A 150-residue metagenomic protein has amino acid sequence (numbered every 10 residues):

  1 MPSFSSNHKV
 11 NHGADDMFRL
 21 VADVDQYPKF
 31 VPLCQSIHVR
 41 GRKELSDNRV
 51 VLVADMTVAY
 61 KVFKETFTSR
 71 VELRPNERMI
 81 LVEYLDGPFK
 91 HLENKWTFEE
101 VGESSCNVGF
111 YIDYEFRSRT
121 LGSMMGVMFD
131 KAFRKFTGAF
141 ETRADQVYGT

Functional and structural regions predicted by a protein language model:
M1-R49, T150: Hydrophobic ligand-binding cavity/cleft-lining segments
S3-N7, V51-V53, T66-T68, M79 (+2 more regions): Intrinsic-disorder/low-complexity, polar/charged segments enriched in Ser/Thr/Lys/Arg/Asp/Glu/Gln
S6-H8, I37-V39, T68-L73, E93-E100: Hydrophobic/aromatic beta-strand elements that line small-molecule binding cavities or substrate pockets in beta-rich
G13, L45-D47, N76, V101-S104: Short strand-connecting beta-turns/loops that link adjacent beta-strands
M17-V21, Y27, A54, V71 (+2 more regions): Hydrophobic pocket/interface hotspot
V39-L85, A139-R143: Glycine-rich portal/gate segments that line the openings of hydrophobic small-molecule binding cavities
L81-R134: Beta-strand/loop substructures that line and gate deep hydrophobic ligand-binding cavities in soluble
T142-T150: Short, highly charged C-terminal tails/helix-capping segments
